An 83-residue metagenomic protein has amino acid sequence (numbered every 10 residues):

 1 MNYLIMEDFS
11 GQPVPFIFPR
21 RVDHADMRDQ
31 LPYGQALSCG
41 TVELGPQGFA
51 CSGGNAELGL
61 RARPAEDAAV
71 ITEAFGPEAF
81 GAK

Functional and structural regions predicted by a protein language model:
M1-K83: Intrinsic low-complexity, intrinsically disordered or marginally ordered coil/linker segments
